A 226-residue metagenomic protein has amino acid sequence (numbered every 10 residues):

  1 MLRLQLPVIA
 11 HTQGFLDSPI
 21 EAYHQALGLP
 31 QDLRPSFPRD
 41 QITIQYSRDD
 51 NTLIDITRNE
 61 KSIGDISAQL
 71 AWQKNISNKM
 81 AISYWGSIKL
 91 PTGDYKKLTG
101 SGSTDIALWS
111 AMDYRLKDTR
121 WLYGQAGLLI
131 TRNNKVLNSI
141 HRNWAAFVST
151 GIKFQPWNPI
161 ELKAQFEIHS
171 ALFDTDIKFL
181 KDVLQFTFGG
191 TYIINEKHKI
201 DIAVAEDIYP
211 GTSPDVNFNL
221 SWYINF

Functional and structural regions predicted by a protein language model:
M1-R132, S139-F226: Transmembrane beta-barrel domains of Gram-negative outer membranes and organellar outer membranes
